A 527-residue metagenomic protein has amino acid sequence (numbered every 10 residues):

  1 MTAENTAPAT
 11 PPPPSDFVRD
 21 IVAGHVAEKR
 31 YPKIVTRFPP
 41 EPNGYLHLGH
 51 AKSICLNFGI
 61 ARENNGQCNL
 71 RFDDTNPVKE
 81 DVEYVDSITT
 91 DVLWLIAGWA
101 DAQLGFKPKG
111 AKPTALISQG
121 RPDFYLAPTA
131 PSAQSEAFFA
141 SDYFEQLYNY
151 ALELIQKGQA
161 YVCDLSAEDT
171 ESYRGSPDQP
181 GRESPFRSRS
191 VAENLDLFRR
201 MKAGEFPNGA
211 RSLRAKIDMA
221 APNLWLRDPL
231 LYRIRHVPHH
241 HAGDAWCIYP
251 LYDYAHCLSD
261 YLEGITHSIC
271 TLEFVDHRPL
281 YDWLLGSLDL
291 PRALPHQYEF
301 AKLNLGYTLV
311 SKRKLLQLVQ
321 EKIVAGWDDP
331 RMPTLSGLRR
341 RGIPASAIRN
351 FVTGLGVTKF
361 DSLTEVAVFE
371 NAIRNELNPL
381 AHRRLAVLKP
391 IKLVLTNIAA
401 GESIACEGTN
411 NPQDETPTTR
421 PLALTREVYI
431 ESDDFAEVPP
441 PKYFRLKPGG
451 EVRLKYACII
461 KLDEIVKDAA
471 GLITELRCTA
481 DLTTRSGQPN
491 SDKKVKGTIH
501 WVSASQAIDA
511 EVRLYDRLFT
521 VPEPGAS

Functional and structural regions predicted by a protein language model:
T2-E183, E273-Q297, K302-S311, L316-V319: N-terminal Rossmann-like or analogous alpha/beta NTP/dinucleotide-binding catalytic cores that position adenine
A9, F138, S268-L272, K302-G306 (+2 more regions): Generic amphipathic alpha-helical segments used as scaffolds and interaction surfaces in large, multi-domain proteins
Y31, D101, A160, P207 (+7 more regions): Intrinsically disordered or highly flexible coil/loop and linker segments, enriched in small and charged/polar residues
K52-R62, V85, T89-V92, D244-H256 (+5 more regions): Structured alpha-helical segments in the cores of large, soluble enzyme domains
G66-C68, H256-T266, A293-H296, K314-L318 (+2 more regions): Short acidic (Asp/Glu) and glycine-rich catalytic loops that position anionic groups and cofactors
N76, V82, T89, K112-T114 (+6 more regions): Active-site cores that bind ATP or allylic diphosphates and position pyrophosphate for catalysis
G326-T425: Extended, domain-scale alpha-helical bundle/helix-rich regions
C458-S527: C-terminal, non-catalytic macromolecule-binding modules
